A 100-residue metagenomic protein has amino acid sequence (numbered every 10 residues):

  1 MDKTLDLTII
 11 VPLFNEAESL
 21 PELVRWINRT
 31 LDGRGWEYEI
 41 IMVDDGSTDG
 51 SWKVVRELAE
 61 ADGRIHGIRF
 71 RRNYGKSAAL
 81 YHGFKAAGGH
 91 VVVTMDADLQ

Functional and structural regions predicted by a protein language model:
M1-Q100: Structured catalytic core of nucleotide-sugar glycosyltransferases
